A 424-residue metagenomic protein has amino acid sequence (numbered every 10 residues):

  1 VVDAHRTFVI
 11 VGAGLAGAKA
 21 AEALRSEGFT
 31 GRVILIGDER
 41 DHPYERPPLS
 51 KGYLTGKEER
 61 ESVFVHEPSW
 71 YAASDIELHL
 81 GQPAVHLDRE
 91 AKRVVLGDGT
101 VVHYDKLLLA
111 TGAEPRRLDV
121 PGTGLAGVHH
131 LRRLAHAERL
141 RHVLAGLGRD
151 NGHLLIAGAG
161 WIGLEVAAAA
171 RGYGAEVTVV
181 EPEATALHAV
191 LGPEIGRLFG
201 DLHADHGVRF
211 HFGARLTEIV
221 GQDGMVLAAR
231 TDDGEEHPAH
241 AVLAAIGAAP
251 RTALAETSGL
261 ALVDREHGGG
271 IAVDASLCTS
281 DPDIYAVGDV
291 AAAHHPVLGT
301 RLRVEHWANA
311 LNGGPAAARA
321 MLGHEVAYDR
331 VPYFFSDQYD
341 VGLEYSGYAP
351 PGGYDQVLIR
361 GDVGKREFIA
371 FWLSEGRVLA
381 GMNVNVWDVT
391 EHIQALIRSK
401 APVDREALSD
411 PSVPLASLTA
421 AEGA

Functional and structural regions predicted by a protein language model:
V2-E77, P83, A167-V190, H392: Beta1-alpha1 glycine-rich phosphate/pyrophosphate-binding loop at the start of Rossmann-like nucleotide-binding domains
V2-T7, S26, V290-V389: Mid-to-C-terminal Rossmann-like scaffold of FAD/NAD(P)H-dependent oxidoreductases
I10-V11, V102-G112, A157, H237-G247 (+2 more regions): Short hydrophobic core segments
L15, R40, A113-P115, A135 (+3 more regions): Residue-level detector of alpha-helix initiation sites
T30-R32, L78-V95, V102, G172-A275: A Rossmann-like FAD-binding core segment of flavoenzymes
T111-Y173: Glycine-rich dinucleotide-binding loop and its adjacent helix/turn
G124-N151, G221, M225, R230 (+1 more regions): FAD-site-proximal beta/loop scaffold in flavoenzymes
L140, P402-A424: Cysteine/selenocysteine-centered motifs that mediate thiol-based redox chemistry or coordinate metal-sulfur cofactors
